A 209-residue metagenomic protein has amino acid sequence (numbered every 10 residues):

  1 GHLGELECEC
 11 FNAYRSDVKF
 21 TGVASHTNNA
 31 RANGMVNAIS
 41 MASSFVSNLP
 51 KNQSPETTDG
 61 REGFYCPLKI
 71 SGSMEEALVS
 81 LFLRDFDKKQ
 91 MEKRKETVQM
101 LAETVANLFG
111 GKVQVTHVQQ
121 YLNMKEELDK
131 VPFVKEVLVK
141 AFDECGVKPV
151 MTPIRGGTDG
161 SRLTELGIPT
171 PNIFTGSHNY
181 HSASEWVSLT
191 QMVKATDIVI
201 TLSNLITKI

Functional and structural regions predicted by a protein language model:
G1-E96, E103: Midchain, well-structured core segments that form catalytic/ion-binding scaffolds
L3-E5, K89, Y121-D129, G160 (+1 more regions): Short, small-residue-enriched loops and turns at beta-alpha junctions that line or gate enzyme active sites
S16-V18, P171-G176: Non-cysteine beta-strand/loop elements that form the S-adenosyl-L-methionine
V23-T27, R84, Q120-N123, H178-H181: A short, flexible beta-alpha/helix-coil linker loop
V36-P55, K89-Q90, K95-L101, E136-E144 (+2 more regions): His/Asp/Glu-rich mid-to-C-terminal helical/loop segments that flank catalytic regions of hydrolases
S40-T57, F64-C66, K112-V113, L122-P171: Active-site-adjacent substrate-binding region of metalloamidase/peptidase-like peptide-processing proteins
M100-L108: Redox- and metal-dependent alpha/beta enzyme cores, enriched for Fe-S-associated oxidoreductases and cofactor-handling
N107-H117: Conserved short beta-strand edge segments in small beta-sheet-based binding/regulatory domains
